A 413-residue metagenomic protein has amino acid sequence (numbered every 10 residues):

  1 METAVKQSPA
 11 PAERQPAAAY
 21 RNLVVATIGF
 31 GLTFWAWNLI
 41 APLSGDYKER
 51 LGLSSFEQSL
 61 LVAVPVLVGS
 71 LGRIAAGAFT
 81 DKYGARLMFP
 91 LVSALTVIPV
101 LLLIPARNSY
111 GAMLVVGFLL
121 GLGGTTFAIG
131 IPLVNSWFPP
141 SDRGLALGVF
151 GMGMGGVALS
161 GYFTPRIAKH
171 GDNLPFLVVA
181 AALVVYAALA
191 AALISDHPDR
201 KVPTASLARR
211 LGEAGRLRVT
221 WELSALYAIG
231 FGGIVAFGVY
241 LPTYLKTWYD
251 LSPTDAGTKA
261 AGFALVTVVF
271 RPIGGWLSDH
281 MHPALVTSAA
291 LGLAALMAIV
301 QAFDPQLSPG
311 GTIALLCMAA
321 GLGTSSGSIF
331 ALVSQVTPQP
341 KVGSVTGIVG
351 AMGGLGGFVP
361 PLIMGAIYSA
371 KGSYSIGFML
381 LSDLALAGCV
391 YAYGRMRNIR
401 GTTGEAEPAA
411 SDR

Functional and structural regions predicted by a protein language model:
K6-A17, H197-S224: Juxtamembrane intracellular "pre-TM" segments in multi-pass secondary transporters
I40-S44, V219-P272: Extracytoplasmic gate region of multi-pass secondary transporters
L71-N108: Conserved MFS/SLC helix-loop-helix module at the cytosolic interface between two early adjacent transmembrane helices
V116-G153: Cytoplasmic helix-loop-helix junction between adjacent transmembrane helices in 12-TM secondary transporters
R143-T164, G350-P360: Glycine-rich segments within core transmembrane alpha-helices of 12-TM secondary carriers
V149-I194: Helix-loop-helix hairpin linking two adjacent transmembrane segments in secondary transporters
M281-I329: C-terminal transmembrane helical hairpin of 12-TM major facilitator-type secondary transporters
Q339-K371: A late C-terminal transmembrane helix in Major Facilitator Superfamily
